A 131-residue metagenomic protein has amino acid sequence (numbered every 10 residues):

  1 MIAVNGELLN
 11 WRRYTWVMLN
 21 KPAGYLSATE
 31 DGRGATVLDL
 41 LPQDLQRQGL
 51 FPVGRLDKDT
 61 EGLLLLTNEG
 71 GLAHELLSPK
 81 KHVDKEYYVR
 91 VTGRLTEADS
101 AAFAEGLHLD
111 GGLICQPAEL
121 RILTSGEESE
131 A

Functional and structural regions predicted by a protein language model:
M1-A131: Basic, flexible Lys/Arg- and Gly-enriched helix-loop patches that mediate nucleic-acid binding at interfaces with rRNA
